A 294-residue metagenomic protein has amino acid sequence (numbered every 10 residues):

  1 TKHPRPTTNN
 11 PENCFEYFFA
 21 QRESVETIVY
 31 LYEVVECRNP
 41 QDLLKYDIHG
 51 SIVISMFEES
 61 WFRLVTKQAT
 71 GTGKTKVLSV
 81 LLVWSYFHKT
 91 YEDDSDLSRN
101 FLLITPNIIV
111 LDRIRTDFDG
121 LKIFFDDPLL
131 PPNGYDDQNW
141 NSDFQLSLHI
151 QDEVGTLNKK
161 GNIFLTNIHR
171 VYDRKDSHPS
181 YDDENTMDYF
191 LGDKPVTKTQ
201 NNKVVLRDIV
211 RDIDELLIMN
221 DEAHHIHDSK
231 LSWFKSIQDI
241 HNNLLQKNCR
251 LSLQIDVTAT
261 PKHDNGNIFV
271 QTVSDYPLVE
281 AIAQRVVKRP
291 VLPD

Functional and structural regions predicted by a protein language model:
T1-D294: RecA-like P-loop NTPase motor core of helicase/translocase proteins
